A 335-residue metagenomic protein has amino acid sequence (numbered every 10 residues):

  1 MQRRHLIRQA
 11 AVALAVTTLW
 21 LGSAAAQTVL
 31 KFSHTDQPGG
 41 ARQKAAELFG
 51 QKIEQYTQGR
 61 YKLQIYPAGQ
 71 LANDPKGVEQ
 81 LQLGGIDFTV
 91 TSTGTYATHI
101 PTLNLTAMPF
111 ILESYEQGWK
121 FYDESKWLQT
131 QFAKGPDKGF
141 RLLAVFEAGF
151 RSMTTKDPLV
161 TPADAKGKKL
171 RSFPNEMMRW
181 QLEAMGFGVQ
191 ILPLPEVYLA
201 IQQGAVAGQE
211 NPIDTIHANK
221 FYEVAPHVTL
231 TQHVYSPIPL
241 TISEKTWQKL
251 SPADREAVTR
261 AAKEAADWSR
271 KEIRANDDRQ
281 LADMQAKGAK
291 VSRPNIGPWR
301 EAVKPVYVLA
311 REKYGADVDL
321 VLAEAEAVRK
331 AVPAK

Functional and structural regions predicted by a protein language model:
Q2-H5, A11-V16, Q27-W119, W127-K335: N-terminal secretory/targeting leader peptides
W20-A26: Sec/Tat signal peptide C-region and signal peptidase I cleavage site
